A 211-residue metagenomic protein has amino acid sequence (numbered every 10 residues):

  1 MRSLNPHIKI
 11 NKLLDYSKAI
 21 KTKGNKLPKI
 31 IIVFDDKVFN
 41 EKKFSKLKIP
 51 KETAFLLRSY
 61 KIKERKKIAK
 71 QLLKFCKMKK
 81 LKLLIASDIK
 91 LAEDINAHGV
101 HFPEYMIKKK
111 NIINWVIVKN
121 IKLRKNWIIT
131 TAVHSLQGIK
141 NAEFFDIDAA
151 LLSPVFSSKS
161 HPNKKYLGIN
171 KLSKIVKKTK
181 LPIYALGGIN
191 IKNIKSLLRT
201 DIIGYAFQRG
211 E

Functional and structural regions predicted by a protein language model:
M1-K43, V116-I121: N-terminal amphipathic alpha-helix/helix-capping segment at the start of soluble metabolic enzymes
P28-F34, T53-L57, L83-I85, V100-F102 (+4 more regions): Hydrophobic faces of well-ordered beta-strands that scaffold small-molecule active sites in alpha/beta enzyme cores
I32, F55, A92, A142 (+3 more regions): Conserved, mostly hydrophobic/aromatic
F34-K48, S87-K90, H134-N141, N190-K195: Short, acidic/polar
K42, A54-K122: N-terminal active-site wall of soluble small-molecule enzyme domains
I49-P50, I95, R124, F145 (+2 more regions): Structural motif
I68-I85, N114-S135, K165-G188: Alpha-helix-loop-beta-strand connector modules within alpha/beta enzyme cores
V100-N114, A149-Y166, G188-E211: Glycine-rich phosphate-binding active-site loops on the catalytic face of alpha/beta enzymes
